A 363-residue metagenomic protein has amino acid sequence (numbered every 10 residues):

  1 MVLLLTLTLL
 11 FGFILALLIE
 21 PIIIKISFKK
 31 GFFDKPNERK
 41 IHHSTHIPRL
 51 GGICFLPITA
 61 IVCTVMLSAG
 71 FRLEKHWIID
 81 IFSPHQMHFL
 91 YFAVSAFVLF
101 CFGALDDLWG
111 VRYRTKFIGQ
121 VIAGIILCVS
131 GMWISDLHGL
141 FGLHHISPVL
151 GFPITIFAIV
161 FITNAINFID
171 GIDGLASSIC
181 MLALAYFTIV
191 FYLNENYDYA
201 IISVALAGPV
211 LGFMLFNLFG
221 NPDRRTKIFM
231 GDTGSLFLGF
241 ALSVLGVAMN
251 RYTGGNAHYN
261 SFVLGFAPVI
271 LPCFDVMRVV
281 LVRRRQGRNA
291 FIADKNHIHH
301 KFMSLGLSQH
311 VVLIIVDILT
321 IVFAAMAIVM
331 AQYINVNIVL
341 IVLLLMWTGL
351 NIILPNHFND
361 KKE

Functional and structural regions predicted by a protein language model:
V2-V276: "…together with the soluble PPM/PP2C metallo-phosphatase catalytic core" -> "…together with the soluble PPM/PP2C
N250-E363: C-terminal membrane-associated helical module and adjoining short loops/tails
